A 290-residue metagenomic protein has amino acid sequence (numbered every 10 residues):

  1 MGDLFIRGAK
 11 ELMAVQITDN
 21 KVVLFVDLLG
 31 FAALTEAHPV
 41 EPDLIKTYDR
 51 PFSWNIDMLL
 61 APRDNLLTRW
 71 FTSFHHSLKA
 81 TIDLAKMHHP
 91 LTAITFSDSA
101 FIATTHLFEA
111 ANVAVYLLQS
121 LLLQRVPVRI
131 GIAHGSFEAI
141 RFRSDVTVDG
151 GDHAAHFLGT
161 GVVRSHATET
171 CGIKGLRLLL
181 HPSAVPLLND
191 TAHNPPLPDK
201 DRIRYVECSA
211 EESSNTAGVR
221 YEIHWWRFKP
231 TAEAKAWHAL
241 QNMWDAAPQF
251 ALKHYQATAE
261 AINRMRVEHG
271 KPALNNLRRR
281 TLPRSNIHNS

Functional and structural regions predicted by a protein language model:
G2-M13, D19-N20, K174-S290: Intrinsically disordered, glycine/charged-rich C-terminal tails and inter-domain linkers that flank nucleotidyl cyclase
V23-A33: Catalytic-site or vestigial catalytic-site microsegments of nucleotide-handling domains
A33-L34, A103, E138-R141, P186-N189: Short catalytic/ligand-binding loop motif for oxyanion handling, primarily in non-cytosolic enzymes, centered on
H38-D43: Short Gly/aromatic-enriched secondary-structure transition segments
D49-F101, A133: Conserved helix-loop-beta segment at the catalytic/binding core of cyclic-nucleotide signaling proteins
I82-E109, S120-L158: Catalytic core of nucleotidyl cyclases, primarily class III adenylyl/guanylyl cyclases
N112-L117: Short acidic (Asp/Glu) patches
R129-I130, H134, T160-P182: Catalytic/regulatory signature loops of cyclic-dinucleotide turnover enzymes and related class III nucleotidyl cyclases
